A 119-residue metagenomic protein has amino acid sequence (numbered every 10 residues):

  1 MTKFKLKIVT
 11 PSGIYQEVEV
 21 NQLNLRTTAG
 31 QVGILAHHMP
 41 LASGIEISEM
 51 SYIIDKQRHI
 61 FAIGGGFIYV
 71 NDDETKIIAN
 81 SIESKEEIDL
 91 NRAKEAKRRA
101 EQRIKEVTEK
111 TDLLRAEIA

Functional and structural regions predicted by a protein language model:
M1-K5: N-terminal export/targeting signal detector
K7-R99: Compact, glycine-rich, soluble single-domain proteins
R92-A119: Charge/polar-rich, low-complexity and marginally structured segments
